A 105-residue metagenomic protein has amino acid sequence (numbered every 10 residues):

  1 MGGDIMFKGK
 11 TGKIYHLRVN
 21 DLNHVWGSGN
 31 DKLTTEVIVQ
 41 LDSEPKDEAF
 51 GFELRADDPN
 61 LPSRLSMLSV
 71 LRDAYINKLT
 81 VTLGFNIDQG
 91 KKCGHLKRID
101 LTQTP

Functional and structural regions predicted by a protein language model:
G2-P105: Exposed beta-strand/loop interface patches that mediate assembly or binding
